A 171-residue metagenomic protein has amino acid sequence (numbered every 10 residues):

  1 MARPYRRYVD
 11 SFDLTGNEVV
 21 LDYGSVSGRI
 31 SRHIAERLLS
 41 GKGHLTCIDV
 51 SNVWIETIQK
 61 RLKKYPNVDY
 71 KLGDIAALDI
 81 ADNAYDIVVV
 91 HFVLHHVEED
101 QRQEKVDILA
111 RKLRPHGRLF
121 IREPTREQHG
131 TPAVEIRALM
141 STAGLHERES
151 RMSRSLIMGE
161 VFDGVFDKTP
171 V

Functional and structural regions predicted by a protein language model:
M1-R7: Conserved SAM-binding loop and adjacent beta-strand
L21, S27-A77: Class I SAM-dependent methyltransferase SAM/SAH-binding core
A76-V88: A short acidic, Gly/Pro-enriched loop at the edge of an enzyme's catalytic core that lines a small-molecule cofactor
I87-D100: A short SAM/SAH-binding and catalytic strip from SAM-dependent methyltransferases
Q103-P115: A short glycine-rich, Lys/Arg-flanked "PGG" loop and its adjoining helix->strand segment in the class I
H116-E123: Conserved beta-strand signature within the Rossmann-like core of class I S-adenosyl-L-methionine
G130-A143: Short alpha-helix
R154-V171: Core SAM-dependent methyltransferase catalytic element
